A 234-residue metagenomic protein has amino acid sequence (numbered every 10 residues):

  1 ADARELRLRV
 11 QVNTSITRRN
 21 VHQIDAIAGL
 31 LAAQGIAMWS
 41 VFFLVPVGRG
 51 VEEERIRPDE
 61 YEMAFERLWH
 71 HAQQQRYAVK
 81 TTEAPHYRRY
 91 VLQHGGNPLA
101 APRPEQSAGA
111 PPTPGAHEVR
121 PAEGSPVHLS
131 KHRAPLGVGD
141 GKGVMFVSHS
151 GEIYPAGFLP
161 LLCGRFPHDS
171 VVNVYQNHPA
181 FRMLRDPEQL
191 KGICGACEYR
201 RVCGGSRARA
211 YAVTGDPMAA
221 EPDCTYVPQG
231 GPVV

Functional and structural regions predicted by a protein language model:
A1-D140, F146-S150, F158-L162: Radical SAM enzyme [4Fe-4S]-AdoMet core and its adjacent flexible, acidic and glycine-rich loops/tails across
A110-G115, E152-I153, G157-V234: Flexible mid-to-C-terminal extensions adjoining Fe-S/redox cofactors in radical SAM and related proteins
D140-G141, V202: Short, basic and Ser/Thr-rich N-terminal targeting/leader segments
